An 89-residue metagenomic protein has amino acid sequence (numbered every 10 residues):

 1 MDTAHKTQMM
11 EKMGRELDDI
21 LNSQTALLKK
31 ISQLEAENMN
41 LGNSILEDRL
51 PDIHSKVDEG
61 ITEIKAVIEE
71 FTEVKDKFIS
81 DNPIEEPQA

Functional and structural regions predicted by a protein language model:
D2-E35: N-terminal acidic leader/helix
A4-T7, E11-G14, S44-E47, P51-H54 (+1 more regions): Heptad-repeat register of long alpha-helical coiled-coils used for dimerization/oligomerization in large scaffolding
Q24, K56-V74: Amphipathic alpha-helical coiled-coil segments
T25-H54: Short E/K-rich amphipathic alpha-helical oligomerization segments
N38-G42, I68-A89: Long amphipathic alpha-helical coiled-coil segments
